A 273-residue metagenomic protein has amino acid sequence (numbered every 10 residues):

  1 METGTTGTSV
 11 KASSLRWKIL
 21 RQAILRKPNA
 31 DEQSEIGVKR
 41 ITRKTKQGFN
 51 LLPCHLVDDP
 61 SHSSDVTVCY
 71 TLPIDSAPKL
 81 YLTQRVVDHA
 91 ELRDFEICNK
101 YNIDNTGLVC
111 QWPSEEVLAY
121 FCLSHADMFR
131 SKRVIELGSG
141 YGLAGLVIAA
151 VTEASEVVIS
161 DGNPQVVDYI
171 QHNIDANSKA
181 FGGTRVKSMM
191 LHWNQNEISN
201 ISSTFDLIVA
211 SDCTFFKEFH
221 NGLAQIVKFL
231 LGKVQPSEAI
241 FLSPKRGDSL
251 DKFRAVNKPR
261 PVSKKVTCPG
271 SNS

Functional and structural regions predicted by a protein language model:
M1-S273: S-adenosylmethionine-dependent methyltransferases
